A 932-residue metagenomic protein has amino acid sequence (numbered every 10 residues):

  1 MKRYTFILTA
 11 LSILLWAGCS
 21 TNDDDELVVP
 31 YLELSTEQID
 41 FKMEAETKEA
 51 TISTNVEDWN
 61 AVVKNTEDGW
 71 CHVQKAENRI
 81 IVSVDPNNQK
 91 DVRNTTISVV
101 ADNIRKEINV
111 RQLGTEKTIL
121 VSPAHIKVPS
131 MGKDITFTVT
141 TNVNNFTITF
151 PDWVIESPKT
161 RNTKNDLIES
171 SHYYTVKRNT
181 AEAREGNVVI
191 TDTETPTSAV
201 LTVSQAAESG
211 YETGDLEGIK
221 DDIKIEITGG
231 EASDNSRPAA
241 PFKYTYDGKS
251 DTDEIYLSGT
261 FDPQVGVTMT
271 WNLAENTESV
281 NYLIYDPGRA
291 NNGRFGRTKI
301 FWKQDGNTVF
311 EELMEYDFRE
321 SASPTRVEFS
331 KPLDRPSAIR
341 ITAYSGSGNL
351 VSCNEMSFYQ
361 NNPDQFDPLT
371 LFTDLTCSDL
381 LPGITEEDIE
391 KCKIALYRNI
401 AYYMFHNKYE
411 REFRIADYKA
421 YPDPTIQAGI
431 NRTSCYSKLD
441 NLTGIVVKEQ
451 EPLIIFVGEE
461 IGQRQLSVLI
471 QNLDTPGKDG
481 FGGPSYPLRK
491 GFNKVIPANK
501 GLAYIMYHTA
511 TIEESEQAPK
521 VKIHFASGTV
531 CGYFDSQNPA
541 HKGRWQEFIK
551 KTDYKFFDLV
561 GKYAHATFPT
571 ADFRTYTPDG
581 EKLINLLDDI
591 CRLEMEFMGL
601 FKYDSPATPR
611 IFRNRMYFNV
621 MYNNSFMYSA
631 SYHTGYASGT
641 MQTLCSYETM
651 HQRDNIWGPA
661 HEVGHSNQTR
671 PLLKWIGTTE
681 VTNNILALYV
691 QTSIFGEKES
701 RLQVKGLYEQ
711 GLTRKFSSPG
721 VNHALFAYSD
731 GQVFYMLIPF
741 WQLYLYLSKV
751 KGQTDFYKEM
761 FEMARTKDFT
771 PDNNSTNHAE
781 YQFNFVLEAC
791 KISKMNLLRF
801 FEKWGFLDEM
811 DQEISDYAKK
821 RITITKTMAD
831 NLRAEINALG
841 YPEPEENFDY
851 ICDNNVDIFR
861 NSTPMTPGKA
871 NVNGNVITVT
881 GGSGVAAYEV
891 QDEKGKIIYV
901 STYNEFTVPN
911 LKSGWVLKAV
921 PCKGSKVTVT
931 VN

Functional and structural regions predicted by a protein language model:
F6-T9, I13-D40, G69-H72, D102-V121 (+2 more regions): Bacterial Sec-dependent N-terminal signal peptides
T21-D25, P30-V62, S122-I148, V446 (+2 more regions): Solvent-exposed, low-complexity, repeat-rich "mucin-like" stalks and linkers
L32-L34, E49-I81, T141-Y173: Surface-exposed binding patches on compact interaction domains or structured appendages
D91-N103, E182-E194: A short beta-strand micro-motif common to beta-rich folds, especially ectodomain repeats
S250-E312, S323-T373: Aromatic, loop-rich ligand-recognition surfaces of beta-strand-rich domains
F372-G532, N873-V931: Beta-strand-enriched, solvent-exposed domains that form extended recognition/catalytic surfaces
R544-S748, M763: Catalytic cores of extracellular degradative/oxidative enzymes
L712-E813: Active-site-proximal alpha-helical
